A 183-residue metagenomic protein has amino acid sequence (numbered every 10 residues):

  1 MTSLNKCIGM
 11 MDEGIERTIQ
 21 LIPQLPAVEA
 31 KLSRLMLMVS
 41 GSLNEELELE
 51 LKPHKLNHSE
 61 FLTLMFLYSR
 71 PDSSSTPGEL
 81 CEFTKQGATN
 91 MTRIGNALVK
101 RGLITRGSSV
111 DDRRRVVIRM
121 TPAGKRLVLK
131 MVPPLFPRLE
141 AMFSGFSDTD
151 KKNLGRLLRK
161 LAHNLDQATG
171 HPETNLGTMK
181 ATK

Functional and structural regions predicted by a protein language model:
M1-H54: N-terminal leader segment of winged-helix/HTH proteins
M1-Q24, T149-K183: C-terminal regulatory/oligomerization modules of transcriptional regulators
A27, L37, G41, E45-G87 (+3 more regions): N-terminal helix-turn-helix DNA-binding core of bacterial DNA-binding proteins
A30-S33, L37, G41, K85 (+3 more regions): Short amphipathic alpha-helical segments with heptad-repeat character
P77, G95-N96: Short, hydrophobic-biased segments on the C-terminal half of alpha helices that form "recognition helices"
N96-R156: Charged, amphipathic alpha-helical coiled-coil/dimerization segments
